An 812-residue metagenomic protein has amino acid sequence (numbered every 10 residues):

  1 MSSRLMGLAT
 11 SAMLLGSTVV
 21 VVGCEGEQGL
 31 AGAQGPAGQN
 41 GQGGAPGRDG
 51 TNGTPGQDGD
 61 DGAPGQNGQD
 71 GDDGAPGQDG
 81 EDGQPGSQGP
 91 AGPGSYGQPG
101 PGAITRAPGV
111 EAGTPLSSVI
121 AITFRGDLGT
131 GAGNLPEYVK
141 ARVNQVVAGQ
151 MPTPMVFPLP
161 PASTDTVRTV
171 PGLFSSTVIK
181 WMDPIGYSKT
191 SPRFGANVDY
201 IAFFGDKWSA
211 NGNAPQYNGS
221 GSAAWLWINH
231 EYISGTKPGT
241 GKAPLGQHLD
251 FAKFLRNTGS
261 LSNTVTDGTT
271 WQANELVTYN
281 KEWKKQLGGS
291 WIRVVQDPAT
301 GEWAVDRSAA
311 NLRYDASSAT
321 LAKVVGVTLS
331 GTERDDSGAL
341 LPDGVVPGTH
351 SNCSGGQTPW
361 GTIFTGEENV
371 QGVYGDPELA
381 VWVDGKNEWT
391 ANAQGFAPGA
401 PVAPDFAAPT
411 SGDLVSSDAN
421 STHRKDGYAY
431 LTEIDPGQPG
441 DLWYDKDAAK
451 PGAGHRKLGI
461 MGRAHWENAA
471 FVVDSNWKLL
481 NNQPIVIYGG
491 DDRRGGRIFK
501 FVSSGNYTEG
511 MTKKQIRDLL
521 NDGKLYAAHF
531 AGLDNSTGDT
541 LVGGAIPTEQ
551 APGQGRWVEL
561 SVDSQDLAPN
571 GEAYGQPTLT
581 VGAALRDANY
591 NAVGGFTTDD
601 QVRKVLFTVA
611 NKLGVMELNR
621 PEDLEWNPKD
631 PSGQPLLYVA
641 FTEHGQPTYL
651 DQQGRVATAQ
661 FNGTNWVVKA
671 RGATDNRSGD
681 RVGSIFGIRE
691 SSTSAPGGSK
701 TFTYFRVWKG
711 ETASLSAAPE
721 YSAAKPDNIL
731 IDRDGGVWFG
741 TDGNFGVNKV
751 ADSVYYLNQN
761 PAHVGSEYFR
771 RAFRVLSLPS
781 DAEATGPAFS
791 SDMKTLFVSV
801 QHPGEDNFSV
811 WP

Functional and structural regions predicted by a protein language model:
M1-T10: Bacterial N-terminal signal peptides that target proteins for export
T10-L14, T18: Hydrophobic helical h-region of N-terminal Sec-dependent signal peptides in bacterial secretory/periplasmic proteins
V20-G23: C-terminal motif of bacterial Sec signal peptides marking the signal peptidase cleavage site
G26-A103: Collagen/collagen-like triple-helix recognition
Y96-P812: Conserved small-residue
